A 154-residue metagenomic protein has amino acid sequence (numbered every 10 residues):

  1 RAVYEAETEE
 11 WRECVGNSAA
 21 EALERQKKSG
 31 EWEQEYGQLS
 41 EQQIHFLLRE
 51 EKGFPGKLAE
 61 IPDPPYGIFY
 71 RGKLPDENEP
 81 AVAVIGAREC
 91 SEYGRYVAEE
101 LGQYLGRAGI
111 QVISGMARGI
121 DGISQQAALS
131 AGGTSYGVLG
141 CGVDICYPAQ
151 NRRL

Functional and structural regions predicted by a protein language model:
R1-K52: Short, small/acidic-rich helices and loops at N termini and domain boundaries of DNA replication/processing enzymes
G37, L48-L154: Glycine-biased, small-residue-rich flexible motifs in mid-sequence functional cores and linkers
